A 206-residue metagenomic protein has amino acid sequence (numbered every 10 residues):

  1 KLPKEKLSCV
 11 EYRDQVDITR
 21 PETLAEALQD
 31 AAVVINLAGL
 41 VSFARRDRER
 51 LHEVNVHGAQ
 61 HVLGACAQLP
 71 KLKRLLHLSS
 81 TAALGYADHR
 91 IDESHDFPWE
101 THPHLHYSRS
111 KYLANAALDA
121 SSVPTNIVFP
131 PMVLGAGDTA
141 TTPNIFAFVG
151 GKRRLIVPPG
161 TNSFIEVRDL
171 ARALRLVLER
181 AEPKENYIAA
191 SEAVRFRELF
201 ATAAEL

Functional and structural regions predicted by a protein language model:
E11-H57: NAD(P)H-binding glycine-rich loop region in Rossmannoid oxidoreductase-like domains and their noncatalytic homologs
F43, T81-I91, V133-T139: Conserved catalytic-site region of short-chain dehydrogenase/reductase
H57-H106: Conserved Rossmann-fold NAD(P)-dependent oxidoreductase catalytic core, especially the SDR/UDP-sugar
H102-F129: Active-site Tyr-X1-5-Lys
V123, L134-F146, V177-Y187: Glycine/proline-rich active-site loop of Rossmann-fold NAD(P)-dependent oxidoreductases
A147-D169, A173-L176: A conserved pocket-lining segment of Rossmann-fold NAD(P)-dependent short-chain dehydrogenase/reductase
A173-L206: Mid/C-terminal beta-alpha module of Rossmann-like enzyme folds, strongest in SDR-family dehydrogenases/epimerases
